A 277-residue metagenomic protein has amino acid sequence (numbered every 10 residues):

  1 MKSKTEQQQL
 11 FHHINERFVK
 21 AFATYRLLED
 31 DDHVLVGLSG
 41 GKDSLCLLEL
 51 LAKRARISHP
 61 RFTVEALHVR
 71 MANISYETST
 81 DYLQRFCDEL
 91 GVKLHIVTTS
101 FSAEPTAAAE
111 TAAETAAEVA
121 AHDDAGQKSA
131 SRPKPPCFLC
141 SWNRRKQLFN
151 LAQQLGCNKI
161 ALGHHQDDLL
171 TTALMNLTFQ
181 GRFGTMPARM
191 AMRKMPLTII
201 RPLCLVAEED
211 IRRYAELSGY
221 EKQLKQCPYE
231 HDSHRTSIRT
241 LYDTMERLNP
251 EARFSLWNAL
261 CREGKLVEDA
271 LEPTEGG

Functional and structural regions predicted by a protein language model:
K2-T171, F179, E209-R213, L217: ATP-dependent adenylation/nucleotidyltransferase module used to activate substrates
L10, I14, S79, A207 (+3 more regions): Alpha-helical structural motif
M71-N73, F101-A103, M190-R193, V206 (+2 more regions): Residue-level detector of flexible, active-site-proximal loop/helix-junction positions within diverse enzyme catalytic
W142-L155, M186-M195, Y242, E246-R262: Short, basic, helix/turn surface patches
N143-R144, K159-I160, D167-T244: Catalytic subdomain that performs nucleotidyl-dependent activation
Y220-G277: The feature marks non-catalytic terminal segments
